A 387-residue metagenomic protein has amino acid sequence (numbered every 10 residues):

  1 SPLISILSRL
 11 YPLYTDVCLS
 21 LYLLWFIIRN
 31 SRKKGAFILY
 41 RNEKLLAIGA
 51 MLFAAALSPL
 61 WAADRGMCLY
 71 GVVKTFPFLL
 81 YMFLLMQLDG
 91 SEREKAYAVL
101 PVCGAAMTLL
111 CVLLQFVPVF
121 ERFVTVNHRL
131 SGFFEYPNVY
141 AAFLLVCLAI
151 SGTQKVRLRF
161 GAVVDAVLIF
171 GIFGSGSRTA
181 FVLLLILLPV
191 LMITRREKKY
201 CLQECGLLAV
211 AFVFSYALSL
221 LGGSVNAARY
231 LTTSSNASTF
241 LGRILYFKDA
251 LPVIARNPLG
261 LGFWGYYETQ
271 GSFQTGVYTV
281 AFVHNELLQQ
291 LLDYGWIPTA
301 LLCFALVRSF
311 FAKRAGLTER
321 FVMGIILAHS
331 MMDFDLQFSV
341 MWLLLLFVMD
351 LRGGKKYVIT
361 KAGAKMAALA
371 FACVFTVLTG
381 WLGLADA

Functional and structural regions predicted by a protein language model:
P2-Y14, A63-Y70, V283, D333-L336: Membrane-helix interface and helix-disruption motif detector
L3-A55: Hydrophobic alpha-helical transmembrane segments in multi-pass integral membrane proteins
D16-I27, G49-P59, G71-L84, E94-V126 (+5 more regions): Alpha-helical transmembrane segments of multi-pass inner-membrane proteins
R65, N127-Y140, T239, I244 (+2 more regions): Short aromatic-rich membrane-water interface segments that cap or initiate transmembrane helices in multi-pass membrane
Q115-V126, S224-A228, G265-E268: Peri-membrane helix termini and adjoining interfacial loops of integral membrane proteins
R129-F133, L187-L188, S215-K248: Flexible juxtamembrane loops connecting transmembrane helices in multi-pass membrane enzymes that build or modify
G223-A228, C373-A387: Hydrophobic alpha-helical transmembrane segments in integral membrane proteins
A237, G242-V280, Y294-A300: TM-adjacent membrane-interface loops and short helices in multi-pass inner/ER membrane proteins
